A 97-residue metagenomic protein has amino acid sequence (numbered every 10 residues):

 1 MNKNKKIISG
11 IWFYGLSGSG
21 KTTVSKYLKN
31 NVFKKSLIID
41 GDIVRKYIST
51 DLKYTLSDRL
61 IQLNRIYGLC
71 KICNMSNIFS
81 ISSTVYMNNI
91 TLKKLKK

Functional and structural regions predicted by a protein language model:
N2-I8: Phosphate-binding P-loop
I11-F13: Hydrophobic anchor at the beta1->P-loop junction of P-loop NTPases
S19: ATP-binding Walker
T22-M75: Conserved substrate/cofactor phosphate-moiety recognition/catalytic segment in nucleotide-dependent phosphotransferases
Y47, D51-K53, C70-K97: ATP-dependent NMP and nucleoside kinases share a basic, alpha-helical "lid"
